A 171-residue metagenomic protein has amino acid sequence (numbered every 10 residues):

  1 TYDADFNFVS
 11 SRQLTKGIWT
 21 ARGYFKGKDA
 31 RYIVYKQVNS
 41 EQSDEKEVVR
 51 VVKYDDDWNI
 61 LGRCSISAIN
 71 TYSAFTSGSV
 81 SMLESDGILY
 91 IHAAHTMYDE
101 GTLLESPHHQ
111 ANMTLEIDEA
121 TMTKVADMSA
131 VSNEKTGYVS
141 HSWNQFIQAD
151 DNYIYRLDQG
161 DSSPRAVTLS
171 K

Functional and structural regions predicted by a protein language model:
T1, D29-Q42, V80-T102, N144-T168: Short beta-strand elements that form the blades of beta-propeller/WD-repeat-like and other beta-sheet-rich scaffold
T1-D3, K46-W58, L104-M122, A166-K171: Beta-propeller blade signature
N7-L14, I60-Y72, T123-K135: A short beta-strand motif characteristic of beta-propeller blades
F8-S10, V48, V52, T71 (+3 more regions): Mature extracytoplasmic or otherwise solvent-exposed domains
F8-S40, E47, S65-N70: Blade-loop segments of beta-propeller domains
G17-G27, T71-M82, S132-D150: Repeated scaffold domains used in trafficking and secretory/extracellular systems, primarily beta-propellers
E41-S43, Y54, L61-R63: Mixed-charge, Lys/Arg-enriched low-complexity segments
Y98-E100, H108, S129-H141: Eukaryote-biased, non-catalytic alpha-solenoid scaffold regions
